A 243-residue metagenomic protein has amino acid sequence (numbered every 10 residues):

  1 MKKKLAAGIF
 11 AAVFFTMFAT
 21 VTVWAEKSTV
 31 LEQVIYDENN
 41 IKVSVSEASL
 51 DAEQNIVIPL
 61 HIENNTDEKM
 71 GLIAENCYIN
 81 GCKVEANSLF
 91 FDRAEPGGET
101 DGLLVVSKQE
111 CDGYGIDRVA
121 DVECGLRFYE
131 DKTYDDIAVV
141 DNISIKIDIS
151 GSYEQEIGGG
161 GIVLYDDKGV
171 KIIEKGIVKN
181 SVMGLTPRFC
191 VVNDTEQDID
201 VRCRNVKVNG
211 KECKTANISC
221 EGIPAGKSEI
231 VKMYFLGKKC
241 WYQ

Functional and structural regions predicted by a protein language model:
M1-F10: Positively charged n-region of N-terminal signal peptides that target proteins for export
F10-A19: Bacterial N-terminal signal peptides
F18-L31: Sec-dependent signal peptide cleavage junction
S49-E53, V178-V182: Short, solvent-exposed loop/linker segments at the N-terminal edge of repeated beta-sheet extracellular domains
N55, V84-Y134, G184, E212-Q243: Short, solvent-exposed, Trp/other aromatic-anchored flexible loops in extracytoplasmic proteins
I62-T66, V191-T195: Asparagine-centered strand-capping/turn motif at beta-strand->loop junctions
E68-N76, Q197-N205: Short, hydrophobic/aromatic beta-strand segments
L126-V170: Surface-exposed beta-loop interaction hotspot
